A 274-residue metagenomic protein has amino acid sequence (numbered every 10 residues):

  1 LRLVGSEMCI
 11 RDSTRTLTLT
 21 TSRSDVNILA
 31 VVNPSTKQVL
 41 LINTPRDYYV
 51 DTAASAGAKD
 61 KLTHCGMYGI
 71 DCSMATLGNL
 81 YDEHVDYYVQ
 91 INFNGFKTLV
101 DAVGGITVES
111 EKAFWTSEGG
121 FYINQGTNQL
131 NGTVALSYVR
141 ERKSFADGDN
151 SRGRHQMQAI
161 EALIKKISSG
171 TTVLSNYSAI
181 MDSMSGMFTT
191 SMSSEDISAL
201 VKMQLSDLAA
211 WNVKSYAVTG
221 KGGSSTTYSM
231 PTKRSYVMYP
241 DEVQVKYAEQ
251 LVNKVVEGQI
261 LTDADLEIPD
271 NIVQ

Functional and structural regions predicted by a protein language model:
S6-E7, R11-Q274: Non-catalytic, solvent-exposed segments at the cell envelope interface
